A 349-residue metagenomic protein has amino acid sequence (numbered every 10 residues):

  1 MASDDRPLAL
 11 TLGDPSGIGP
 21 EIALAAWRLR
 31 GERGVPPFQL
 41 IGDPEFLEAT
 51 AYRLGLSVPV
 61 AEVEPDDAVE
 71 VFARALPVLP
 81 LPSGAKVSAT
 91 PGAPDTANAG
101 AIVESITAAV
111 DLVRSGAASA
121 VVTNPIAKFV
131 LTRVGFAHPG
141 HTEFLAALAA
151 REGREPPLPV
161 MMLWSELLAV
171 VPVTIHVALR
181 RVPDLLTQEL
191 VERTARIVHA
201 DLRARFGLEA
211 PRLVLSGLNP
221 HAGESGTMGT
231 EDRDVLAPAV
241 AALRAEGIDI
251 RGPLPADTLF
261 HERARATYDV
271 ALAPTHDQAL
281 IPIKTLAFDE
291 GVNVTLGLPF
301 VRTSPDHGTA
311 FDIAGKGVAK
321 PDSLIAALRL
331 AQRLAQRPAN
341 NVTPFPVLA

Functional and structural regions predicted by a protein language model:
M1-E143, L185, E189-P274, Q278-V301 (+2 more regions): Contiguous, glycine/small-aliphatic-enriched amphipathic segments in soluble metabolic enzymes
F38, T142, P159-V160, L168-V171: Small-molecule pocket liners
L54-G55, A149-G153, V177, F206: A broad structural signal for alpha-helix termini and local helix breaks/kinks
A147-V160, W164-L168, L296-D312: Short, flexible loop segments at boundaries between secondary-structure elements
L163-E192: Ligand-binding beta-strand-loop-alpha-helix segment within the catalytic cores of soluble metabolic enzymes
